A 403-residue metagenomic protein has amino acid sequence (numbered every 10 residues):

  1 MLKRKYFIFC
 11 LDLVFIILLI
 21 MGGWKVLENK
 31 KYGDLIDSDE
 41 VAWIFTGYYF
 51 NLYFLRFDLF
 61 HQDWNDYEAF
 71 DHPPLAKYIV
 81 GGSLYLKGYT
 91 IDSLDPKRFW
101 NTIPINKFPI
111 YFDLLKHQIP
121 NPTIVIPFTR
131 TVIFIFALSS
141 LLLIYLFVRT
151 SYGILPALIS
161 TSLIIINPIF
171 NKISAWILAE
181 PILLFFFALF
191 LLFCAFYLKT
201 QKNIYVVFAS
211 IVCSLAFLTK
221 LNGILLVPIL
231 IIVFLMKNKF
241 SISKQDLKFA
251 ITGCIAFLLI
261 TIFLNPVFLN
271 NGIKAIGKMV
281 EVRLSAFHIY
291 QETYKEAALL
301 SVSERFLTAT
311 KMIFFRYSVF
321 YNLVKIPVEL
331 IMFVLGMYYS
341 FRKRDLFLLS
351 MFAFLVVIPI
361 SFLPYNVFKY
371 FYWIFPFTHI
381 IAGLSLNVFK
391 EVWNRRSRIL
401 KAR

Functional and structural regions predicted by a protein language model:
R4-Y6, R149-S151, L155, T200-I204 (+6 more regions): Membrane-interface helix-loop-helix junctions at transmembrane boundaries of multi-pass membrane enzymes, predominantly
L18-L19, S160-I165, L192, C213 (+1 more regions): Short helix- or helix-capping micro-motifs that position conserved polar/aromatic residues at function-defining sites
D37, I169-L183, V367: Short acidic/glycine- and proline-prone juxtamembrane loop motifs at membrane-interface regions of multi-pass membrane
W43-V132, G277-S303: Interfacial juxtamembrane loops and adjacent helix segments that form the catalytic/substrate-binding surfaces
L142-I144, L235, K311, F315-L346 (+2 more regions): Hydrophobic, aromatic-rich transmembrane alpha-helices and their immediate juxtamembrane boundary segments
R149-S151, F190-V206, A216, Y339 (+1 more regions): Membrane-interface transmembrane helices that cradle and orient dolichyl/undecaprenyl
L158-I159, I211-C213, V328-L335, S340-F362 (+2 more regions): Transmembrane alpha-helix segments characteristic of polytopic inner-membrane glycan-assembly/cell-envelope
F249-E292: Membrane-lumen/periplasm interface segments of specific transmembrane helices in polyprenyl phosphate-linked
